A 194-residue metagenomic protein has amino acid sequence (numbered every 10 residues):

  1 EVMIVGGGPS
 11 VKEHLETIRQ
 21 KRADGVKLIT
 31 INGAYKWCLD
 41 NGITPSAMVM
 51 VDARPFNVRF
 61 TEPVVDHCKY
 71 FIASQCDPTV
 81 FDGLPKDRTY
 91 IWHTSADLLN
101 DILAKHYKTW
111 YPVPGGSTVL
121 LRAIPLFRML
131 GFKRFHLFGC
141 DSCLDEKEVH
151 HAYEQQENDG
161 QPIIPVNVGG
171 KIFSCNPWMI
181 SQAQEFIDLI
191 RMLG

Functional and structural regions predicted by a protein language model:
E1-I31, Y35-G194: Metal-ion/cofactor- or nucleotide/acyl-coenzyme-handling active-site neighborhoods
